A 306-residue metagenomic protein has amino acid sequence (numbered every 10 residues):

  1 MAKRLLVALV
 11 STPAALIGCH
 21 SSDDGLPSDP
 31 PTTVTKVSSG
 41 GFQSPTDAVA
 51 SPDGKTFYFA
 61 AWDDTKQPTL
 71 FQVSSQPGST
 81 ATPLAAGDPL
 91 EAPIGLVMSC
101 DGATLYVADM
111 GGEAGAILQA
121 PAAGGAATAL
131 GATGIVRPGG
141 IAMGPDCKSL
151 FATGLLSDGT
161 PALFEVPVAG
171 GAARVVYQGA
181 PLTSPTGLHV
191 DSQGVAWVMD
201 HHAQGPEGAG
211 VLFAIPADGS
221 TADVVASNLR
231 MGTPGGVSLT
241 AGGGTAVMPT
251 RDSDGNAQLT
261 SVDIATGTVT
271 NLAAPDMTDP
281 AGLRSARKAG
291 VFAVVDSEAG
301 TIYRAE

Functional and structural regions predicted by a protein language model:
M1-L9: Bacterial N-terminal signal peptides that target proteins for export
S11-K36: Bacterial Sec-dependent N-terminal signal peptides
T32-G40, S79-G87, A126-A132, A172-G179 (+2 more regions): A short beta-strand motif characteristic of beta-propeller blades
G41-G54, D88-D101, T133-C147, T160 (+6 more regions): Beta-rich, blade/repeat-based domains predominating in secreted/periplasmic proteins but also intracellular
Y58-A60, Y106-A108, F151-T153, A196-D200 (+2 more regions): Residue position within the beta-strands of beta-propeller blades
W62-D63, D109-G112, L155-S157, H201-A203 (+3 more regions): Short loop/turn segments immediately following the C-termini of beta-strands
P68-Q72, Y106, G115-Q119, P161-E165 (+3 more regions): A short loop-to-beta-strand structural motif that recurs across blades of beta-propeller domains
S74-S79, A120-G125, P167-G171, I215-S220 (+2 more regions): Short loop/turn segments that connect beta-strands within beta-propeller blades
